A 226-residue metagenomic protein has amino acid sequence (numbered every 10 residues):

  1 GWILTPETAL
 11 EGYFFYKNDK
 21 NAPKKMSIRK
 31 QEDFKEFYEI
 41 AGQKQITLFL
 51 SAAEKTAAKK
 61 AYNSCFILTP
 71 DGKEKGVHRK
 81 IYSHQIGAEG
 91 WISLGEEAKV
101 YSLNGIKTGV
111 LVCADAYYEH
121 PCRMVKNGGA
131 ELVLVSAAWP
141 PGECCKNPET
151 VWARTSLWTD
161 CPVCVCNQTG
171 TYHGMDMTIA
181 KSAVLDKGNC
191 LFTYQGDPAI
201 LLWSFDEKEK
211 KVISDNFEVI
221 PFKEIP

Functional and structural regions predicted by a protein language model:
G1-K24, S136: Short, conserved active-site loops that position catalytic residues or coordinate cofactors/metal ions across diverse
E7-T8, A52-E54, C113, A138-W139 (+1 more regions): Short, well-ordered beta-to-alpha junction loops that form the rim of enzyme active sites and present histidine/acidic
R29-F49, Y117-L201: CN hydrolase (nitrilase-like) catalytic-core segments centered on the catalytic cysteine and neighboring Lys/Glu
L50-A52, S64-I67, K99, K181-V184 (+1 more regions): Short beta-strand scaffold segments in enzyme catalytic cores
K55-A57, T171-Y172: Short glycine/acidic-enriched loop and turn motifs that connect beta-strands
T56-G128, P141-R154, E209-I225: Active-site catalytic loop in hydrolytic enzyme cores
W203-E209: Short beta-strand-to-coil "C-cap" segments at the C-terminal boundary of structured domains/repeats, marking
